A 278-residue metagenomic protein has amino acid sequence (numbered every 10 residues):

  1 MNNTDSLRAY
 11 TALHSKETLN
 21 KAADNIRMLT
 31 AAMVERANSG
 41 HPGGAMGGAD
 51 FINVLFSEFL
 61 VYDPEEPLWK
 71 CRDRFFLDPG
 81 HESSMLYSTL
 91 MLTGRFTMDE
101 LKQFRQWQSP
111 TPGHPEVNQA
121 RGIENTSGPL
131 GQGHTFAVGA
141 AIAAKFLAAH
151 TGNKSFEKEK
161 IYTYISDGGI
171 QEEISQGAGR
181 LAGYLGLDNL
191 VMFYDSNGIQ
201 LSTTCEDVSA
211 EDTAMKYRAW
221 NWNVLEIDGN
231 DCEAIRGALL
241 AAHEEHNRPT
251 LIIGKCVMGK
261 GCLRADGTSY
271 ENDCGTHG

Functional and structural regions predicted by a protein language model:
M1-K160: Thiamine diphosphate
P64-E65, Q119-A120, N125-G278: Glycine-rich ThDP/TPP pyrophosphate-binding loop and its adjacent helix/strand module within ThDP-dependent enzymes
